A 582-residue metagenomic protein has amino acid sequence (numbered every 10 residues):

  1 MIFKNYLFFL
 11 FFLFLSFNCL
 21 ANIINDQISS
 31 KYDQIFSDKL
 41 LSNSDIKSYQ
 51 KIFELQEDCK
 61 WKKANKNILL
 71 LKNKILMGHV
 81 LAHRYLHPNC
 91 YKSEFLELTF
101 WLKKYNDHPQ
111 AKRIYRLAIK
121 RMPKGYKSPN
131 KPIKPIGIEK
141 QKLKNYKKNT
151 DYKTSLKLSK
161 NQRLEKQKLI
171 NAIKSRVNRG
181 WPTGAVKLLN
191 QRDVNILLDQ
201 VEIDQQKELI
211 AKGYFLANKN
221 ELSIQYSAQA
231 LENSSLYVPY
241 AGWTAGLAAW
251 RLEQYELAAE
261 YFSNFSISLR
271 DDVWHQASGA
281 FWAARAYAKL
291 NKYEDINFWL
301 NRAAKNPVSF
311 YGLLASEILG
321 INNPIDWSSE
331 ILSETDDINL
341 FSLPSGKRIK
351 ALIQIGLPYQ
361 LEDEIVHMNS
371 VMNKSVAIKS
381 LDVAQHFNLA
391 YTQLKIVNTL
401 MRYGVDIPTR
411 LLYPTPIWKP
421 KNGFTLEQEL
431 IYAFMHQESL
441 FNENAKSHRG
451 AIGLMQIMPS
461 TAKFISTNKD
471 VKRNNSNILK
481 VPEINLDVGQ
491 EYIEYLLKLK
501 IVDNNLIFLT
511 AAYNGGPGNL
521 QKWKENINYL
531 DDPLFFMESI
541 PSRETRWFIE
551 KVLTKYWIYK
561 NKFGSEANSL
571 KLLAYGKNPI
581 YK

Functional and structural regions predicted by a protein language model:
S16-N18: N-terminal signal peptide c-region/cleavage motif recognized by signal peptidases
I24-S37, K60-N65, E94-T99, K134 (+6 more regions): Repeat-mediated protein-protein interaction surfaces in helical alpha-solenoids
D33-P123, K127, P132, L197 (+1 more regions): Alpha-helical, heptad-rich or low-complexity scaffold/stalk segments that mediate oligomerization or tethering
L40, K72, N106, K160-N161 (+5 more regions): Structural signature of alpha-solenoid helical repeat scaffolds
K47-K60, Q167-K187, I210-G213, P344-L357: Alpha-helical segment of the N-proximal tetratricopeptide repeat
L55, P88, R176, Y214 (+4 more regions): Residue at a conserved register position within TPR or TPR-like alpha-solenoid repeats
K74-H87, Y91-H108, L117, Q191-D204 (+8 more regions): Catalytic glycan-binding domains that act on GlcNAc-containing polysaccharides
